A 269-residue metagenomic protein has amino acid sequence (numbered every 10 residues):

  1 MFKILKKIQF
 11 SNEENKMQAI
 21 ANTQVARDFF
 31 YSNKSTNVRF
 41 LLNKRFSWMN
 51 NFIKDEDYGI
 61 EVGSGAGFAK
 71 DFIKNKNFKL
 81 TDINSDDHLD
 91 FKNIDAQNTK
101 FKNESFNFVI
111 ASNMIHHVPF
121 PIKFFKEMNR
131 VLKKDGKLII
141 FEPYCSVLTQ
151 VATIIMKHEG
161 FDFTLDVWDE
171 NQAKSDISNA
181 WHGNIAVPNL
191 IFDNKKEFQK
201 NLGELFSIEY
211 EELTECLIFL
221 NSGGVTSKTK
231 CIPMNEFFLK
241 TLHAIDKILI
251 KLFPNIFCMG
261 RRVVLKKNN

Functional and structural regions predicted by a protein language model:
T36-D57: Conserved alpha-helix/loop element of class I SAM-dependent methyltransferases that forms part of the SAM/SAH-binding
Y58-T99, K123: Class I SAM-dependent methyltransferase SAM/SAH-binding core
Q97-V109: A short acidic, Gly/Pro-enriched loop at the edge of an enzyme's catalytic core that lines a small-molecule cofactor
F108-F120: A short SAM/SAH-binding and catalytic strip from SAM-dependent methyltransferases
I122-K137: A short glycine-rich, Lys/Arg-flanked "PGG" loop and its adjoining helix->strand segment in the class I
L138-S175: Conserved class I S-adenosyl-L-methionine
I177-K196: Acceptor-substrate binding/catalytic loop of class I
K200, E204, E209-N269: A C-terminal cap/extension of S-adenosyl-L-methionine-dependent methyltransferases that defines the acceptor-substrate
